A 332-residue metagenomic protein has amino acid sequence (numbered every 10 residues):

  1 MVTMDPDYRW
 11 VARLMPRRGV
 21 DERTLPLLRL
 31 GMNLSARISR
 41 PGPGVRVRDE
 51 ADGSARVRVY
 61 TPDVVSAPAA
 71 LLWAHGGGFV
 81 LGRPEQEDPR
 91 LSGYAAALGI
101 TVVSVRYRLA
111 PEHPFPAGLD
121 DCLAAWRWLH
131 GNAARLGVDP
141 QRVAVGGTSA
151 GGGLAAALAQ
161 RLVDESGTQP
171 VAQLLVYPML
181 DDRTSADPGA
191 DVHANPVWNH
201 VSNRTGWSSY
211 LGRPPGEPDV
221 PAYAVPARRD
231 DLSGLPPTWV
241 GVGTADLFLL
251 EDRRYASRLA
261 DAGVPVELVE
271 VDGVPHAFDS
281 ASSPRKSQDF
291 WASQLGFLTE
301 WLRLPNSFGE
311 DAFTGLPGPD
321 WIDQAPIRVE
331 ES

Functional and structural regions predicted by a protein language model:
M1-Y60, G216, L302-S332: A glycine/proline-hinged amphipathic helix-loop "lid/cap" segment that gates access to hydrophobic ligand pockets
P62-A70, S233-L235: Proline/glycine-enriched tight loop/beta-turn segments at coil->beta junctions that connect or precede beta-strands
R83-P84, R90, V103-R142, A281-Q288: Catalytic nucleophile-loop/oxyanion-hole region of alpha/beta-hydrolase and closely related hydrolase-like folds
A124-L136, P140-D191: Primarily recognizes the serine-hydrolase "nucleophile elbow" in alpha/beta-hydrolase and SGNH/GDSL folds
V192-R229: Mobile cap/lid helix-loop segments that gate and shape the active-site cleft of serine hydrolases
V240-V242: Short beta-strand/loop motif that positions the catalytic acidic residue of the alpha/beta-hydrolase fold
D246-R253: Conserved alpha/beta-hydrolase "acid-adjacent" motif
R254, A260-S332: C-terminal catalytic histidine-bearing segment of alpha/beta-hydrolase fold enzymes
